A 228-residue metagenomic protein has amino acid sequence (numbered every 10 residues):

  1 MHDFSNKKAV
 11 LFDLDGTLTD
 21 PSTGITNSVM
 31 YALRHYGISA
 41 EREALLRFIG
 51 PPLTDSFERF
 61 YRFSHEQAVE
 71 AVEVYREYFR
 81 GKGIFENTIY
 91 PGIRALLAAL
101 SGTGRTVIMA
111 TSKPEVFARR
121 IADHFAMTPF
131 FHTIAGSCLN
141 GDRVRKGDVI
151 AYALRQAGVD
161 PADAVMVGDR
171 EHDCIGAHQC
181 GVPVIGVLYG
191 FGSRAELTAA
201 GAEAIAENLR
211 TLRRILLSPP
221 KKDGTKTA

Functional and structural regions predicted by a protein language model:
H2-R47: Active-site neighborhood of HAD-like aspartate-dependent phosphohydrolases
A9, R145-I175: Conserved Lys-Pro-Asp/Glu-containing loop-to-beta segment of HAD-superfamily phosphomonoesterases, centered on
V29, L96-A122: Substrate-recognition element of Asp-dependent hydrolases with the DxDx(T/V) motif
A32, P52-H65, I121-H124, A153-L154: Helix-loop "lid/cap" segments that line or gate small-molecule binding pockets
S39, T128-H132, D160, E203: Conserved H-loop
E58-A95: Metal-dependent phosphoesterase signature
T128-R143: A short, structured active-site edge motif that brings together acidic residues
V165-A206: Acidic, Mg2+-coordinating phosphoryl-transfer loop and its flanking beta/alpha structural elements, shared across
